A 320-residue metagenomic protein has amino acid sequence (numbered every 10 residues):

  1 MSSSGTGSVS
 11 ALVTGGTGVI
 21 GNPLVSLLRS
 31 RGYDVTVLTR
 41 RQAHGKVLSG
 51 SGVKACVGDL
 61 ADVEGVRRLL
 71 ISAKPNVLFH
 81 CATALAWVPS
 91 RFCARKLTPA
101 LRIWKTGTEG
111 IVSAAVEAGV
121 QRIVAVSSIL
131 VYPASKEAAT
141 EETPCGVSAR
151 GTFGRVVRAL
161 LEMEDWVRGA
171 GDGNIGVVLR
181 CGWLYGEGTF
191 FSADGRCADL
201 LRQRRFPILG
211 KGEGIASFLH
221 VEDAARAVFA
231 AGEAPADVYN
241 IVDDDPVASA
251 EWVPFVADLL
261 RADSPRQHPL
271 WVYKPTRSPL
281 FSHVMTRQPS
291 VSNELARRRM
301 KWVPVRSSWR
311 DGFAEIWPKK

Functional and structural regions predicted by a protein language model:
V9-Y33: N-terminal Rossmann NAD(P)H-binding glycine-rich loop of SDR-like oxidoreductase domains
P23, A225-L280: Mid/C-terminal beta-alpha module of Rossmann-like enzyme folds, strongest in SDR-family dehydrogenases/epimerases
A43-T106: NAD(P)H-binding glycine-rich loop region in Rossmannoid oxidoreductase-like domains and their noncatalytic homologs
L97-T98, T106-F153: Conserved Rossmann-fold NAD(P)-dependent oxidoreductase catalytic core, especially the SDR/UDP-sugar
A149-G176: Active-site Tyr-X1-5-Lys
R155-E162, T189-R196, L209-A230, D237: Substrate-positioning beta->alpha
R168-I215: NAD(P)-dependent short-chain dehydrogenase/reductase
S307-K320: Amphipathic terminal alpha-helices
